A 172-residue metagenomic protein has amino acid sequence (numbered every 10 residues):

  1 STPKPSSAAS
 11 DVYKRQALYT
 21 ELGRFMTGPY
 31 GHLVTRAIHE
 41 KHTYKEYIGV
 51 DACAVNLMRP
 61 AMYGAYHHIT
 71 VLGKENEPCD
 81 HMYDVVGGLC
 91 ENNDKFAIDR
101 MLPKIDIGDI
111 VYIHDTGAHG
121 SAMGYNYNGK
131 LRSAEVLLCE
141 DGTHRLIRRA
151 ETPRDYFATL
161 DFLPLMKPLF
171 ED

Functional and structural regions predicted by a protein language model:
S1-A9, Y13: Single conserved hydrophobic/aromatic residue that forms the stacking wall/gate of nucleotide- or nucleobase-binding
R15-D172: Charged (often Lys/Glu-rich) extended helix/loop segments that serve as interaction or gating elements
